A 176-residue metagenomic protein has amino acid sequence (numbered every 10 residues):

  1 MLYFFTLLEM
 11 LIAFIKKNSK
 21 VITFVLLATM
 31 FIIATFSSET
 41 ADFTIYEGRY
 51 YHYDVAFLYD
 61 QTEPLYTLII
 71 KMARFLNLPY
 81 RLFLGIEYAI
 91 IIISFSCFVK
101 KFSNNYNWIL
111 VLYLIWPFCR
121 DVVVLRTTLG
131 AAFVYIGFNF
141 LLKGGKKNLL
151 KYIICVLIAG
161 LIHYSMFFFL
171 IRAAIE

Functional and structural regions predicted by a protein language model:
M1-E176: Terminal, non-globular segments
